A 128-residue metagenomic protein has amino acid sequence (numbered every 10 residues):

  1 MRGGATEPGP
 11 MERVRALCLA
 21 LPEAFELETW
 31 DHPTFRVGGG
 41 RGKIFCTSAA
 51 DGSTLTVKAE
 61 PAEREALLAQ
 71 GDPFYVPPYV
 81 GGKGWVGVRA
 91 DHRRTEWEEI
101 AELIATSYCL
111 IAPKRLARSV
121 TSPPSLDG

Functional and structural regions predicted by a protein language model:
M1-G128: Charge-dense, helix-prone N-terminal extensions
